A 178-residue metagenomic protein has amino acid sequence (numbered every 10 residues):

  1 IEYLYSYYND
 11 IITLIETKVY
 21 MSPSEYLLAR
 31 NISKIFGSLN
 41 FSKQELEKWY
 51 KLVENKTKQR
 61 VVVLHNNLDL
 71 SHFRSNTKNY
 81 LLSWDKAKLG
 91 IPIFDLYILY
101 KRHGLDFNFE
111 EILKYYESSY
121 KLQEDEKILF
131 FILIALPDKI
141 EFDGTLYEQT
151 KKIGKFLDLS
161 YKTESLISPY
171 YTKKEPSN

Functional and structural regions predicted by a protein language model:
I1-V63: ATP-dependent phospho-/nucleotidyl transfer catalytic cores
N9, E141-N178: ATP/Mg2+ or Mg2+-diphosphate-binding catalytic cores that bind nucleotide phosphates or diphosphates via glycine-rich
L14, N31-K43, N66-S71, L99-R102 (+2 more regions): Short, highly charged low-complexity linear segments
A29, F36, V62, G90-I93 (+2 more regions): Alpha-helix initiation and capping sites
Q44-L96: Active-site acidic catalytic loop and adjacent metal/ATP-binding pocket of ATP-dependent phosphoryl transfer enzymes
L52, I132-L133: Short acidic/histidine-centered micro-motifs embedded in hydrophobic/aromatic stretches that mark compact functional
P92-L122, I134-K155, L159: Active-site activation/catalytic loop segments of kinase-like enzymes and analogous catalytic loops in related
E124-F131: All-alpha amphipathic helical-bundle segments outside canonical DNA-binding/catalytic cores that form hydrophobic
